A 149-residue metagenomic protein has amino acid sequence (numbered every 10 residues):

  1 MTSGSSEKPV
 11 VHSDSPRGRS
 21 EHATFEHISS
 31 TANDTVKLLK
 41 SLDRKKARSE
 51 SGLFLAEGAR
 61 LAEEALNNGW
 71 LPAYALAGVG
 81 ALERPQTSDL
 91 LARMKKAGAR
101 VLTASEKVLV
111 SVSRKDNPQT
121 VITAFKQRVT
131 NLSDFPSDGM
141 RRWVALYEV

Functional and structural regions predicted by a protein language model:
M1-D116: N-terminal positively charged helical leader segments and presequences
L42, A124-K126, Y147: Generic beta-structure capping elements
T103, I122-A124, V144-A145: Conserved beta-strand segments that form the floor/walls of ligand-binding pockets within enzyme and binding domains
K107-V108, Q127-T130, E148-V149: Short acidic/polar capping segments at secondary-structure boundaries
R114-M140: Acidic/glycine-rich phosphate/pyrophosphate-binding loops and surrounding catalytic core that coordinate Mg2+
M140-V149: Internal active-site segments that recognize and position negatively charged phosphoryl groups and nucleotide moieties
